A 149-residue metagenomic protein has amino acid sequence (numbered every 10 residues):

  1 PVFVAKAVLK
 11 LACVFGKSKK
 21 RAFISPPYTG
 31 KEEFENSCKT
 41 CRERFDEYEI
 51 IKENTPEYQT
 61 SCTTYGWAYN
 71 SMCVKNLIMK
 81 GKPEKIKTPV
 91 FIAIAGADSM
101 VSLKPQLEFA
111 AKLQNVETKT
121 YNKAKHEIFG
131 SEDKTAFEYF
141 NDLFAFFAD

Functional and structural regions predicted by a protein language model:
P1-Q59: Alpha/beta-hydrolase-fold enzymes
R42-E43, C62, G66, K104 (+1 more regions): Conserved active-site and cofactor/substrate-binding residues in soluble primary-metabolism enzymes
T63-K82: Active-site nucleophile elbow and catalytic-triad environment of alpha/beta-hydrolase enzymes
I86, I92-I94, D98: Short beta-strand/loop motif that positions the catalytic acidic residue of the alpha/beta-hydrolase fold
T88, S102-A111: Short alpha-helix in the alpha/beta-hydrolase fold that links the catalytic acid
S99-S102, F129: Nucleotide-sugar-dependent glycosyltransferase donor-binding/catalytic pocket residues
V116-D149: Catalytic active-site module of serine/aspartate enzymes centered on a nucleophile-bearing elbow/loop
